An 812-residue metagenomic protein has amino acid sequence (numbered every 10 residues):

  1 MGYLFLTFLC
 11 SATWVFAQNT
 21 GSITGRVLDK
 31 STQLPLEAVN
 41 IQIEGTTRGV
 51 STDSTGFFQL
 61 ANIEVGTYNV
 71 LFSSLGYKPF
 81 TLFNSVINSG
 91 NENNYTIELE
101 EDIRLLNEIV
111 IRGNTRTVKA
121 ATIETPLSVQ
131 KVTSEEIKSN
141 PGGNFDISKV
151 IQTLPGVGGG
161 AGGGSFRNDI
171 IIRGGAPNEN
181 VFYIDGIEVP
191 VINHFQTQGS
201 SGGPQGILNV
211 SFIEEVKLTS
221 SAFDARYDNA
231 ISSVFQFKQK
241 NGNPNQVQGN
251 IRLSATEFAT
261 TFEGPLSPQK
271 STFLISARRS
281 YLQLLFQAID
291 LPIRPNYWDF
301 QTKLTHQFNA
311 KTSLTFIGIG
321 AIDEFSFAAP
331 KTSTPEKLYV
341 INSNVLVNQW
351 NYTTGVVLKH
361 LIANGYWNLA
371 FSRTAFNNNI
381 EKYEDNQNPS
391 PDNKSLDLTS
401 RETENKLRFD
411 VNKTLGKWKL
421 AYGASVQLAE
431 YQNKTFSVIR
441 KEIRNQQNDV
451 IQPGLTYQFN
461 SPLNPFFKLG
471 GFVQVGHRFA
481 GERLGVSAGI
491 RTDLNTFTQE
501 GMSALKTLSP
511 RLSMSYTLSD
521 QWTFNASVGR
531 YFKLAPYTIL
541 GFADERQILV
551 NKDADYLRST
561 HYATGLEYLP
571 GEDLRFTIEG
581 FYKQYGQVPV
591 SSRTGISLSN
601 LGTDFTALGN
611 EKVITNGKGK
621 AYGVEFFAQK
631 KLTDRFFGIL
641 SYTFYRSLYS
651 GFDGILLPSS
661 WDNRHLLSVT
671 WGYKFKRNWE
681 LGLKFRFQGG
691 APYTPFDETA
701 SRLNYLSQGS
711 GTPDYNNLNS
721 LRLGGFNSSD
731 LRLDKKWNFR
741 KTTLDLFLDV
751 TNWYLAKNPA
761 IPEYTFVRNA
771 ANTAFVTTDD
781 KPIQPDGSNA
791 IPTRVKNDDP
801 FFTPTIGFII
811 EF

Functional and structural regions predicted by a protein language model:
V15-E108, N114: Periplasm-facing N-terminal accessory domains of Gram-negative outer-membrane beta-barrel systems
K78, S85-N91, V110-D224, V234-K240: Periplasmic N-terminal accessory/gating domains of Gram-negative outer-membrane beta-barrel systems
I192, P330-S333, N377, D520-Y562 (+3 more regions): Surface-exposed extracellular loop regions of Gram-negative outer-membrane beta-barrel proteins, predominantly
T305-D323, V347-E500, L574-T577, K631 (+2 more regions): Face-selective signature of the C-terminal outer-membrane beta-barrel domain
I319, E402, N412, K417 (+5 more regions): Structural signature of Gram-negative outer-membrane beta-barrels, strongest in the C-terminal barrel of TonB-dependent
S395-S400, E404-R408, Q458-F466, N551 (+4 more regions): Outer membrane beta-barrel strand-and-loop segments of large Gram-negative receptors, especially TonB-dependent
F479-A480, Y582-Q584, F605-P692: Gram-negative outer-membrane beta-barrel transporters
G586, G638, F687-G709, G724-S728 (+1 more regions): C-terminal beta-signal and adjacent terminal beta-strands/loops of Gram-negative outer-membrane beta-barrel proteins
